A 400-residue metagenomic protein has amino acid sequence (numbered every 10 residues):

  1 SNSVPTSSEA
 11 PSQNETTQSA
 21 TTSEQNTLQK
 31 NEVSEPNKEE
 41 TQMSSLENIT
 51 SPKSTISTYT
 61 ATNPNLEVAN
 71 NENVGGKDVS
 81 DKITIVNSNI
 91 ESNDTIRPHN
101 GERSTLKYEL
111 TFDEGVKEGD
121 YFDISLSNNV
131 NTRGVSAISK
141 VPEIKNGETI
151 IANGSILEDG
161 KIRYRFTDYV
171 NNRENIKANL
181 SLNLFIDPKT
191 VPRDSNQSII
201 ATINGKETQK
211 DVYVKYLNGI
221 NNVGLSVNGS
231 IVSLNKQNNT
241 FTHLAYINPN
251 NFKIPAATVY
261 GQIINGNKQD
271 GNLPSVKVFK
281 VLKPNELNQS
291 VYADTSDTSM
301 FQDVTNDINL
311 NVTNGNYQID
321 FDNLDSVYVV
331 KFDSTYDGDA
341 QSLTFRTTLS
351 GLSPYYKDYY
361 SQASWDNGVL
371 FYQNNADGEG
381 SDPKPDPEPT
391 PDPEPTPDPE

Functional and structural regions predicted by a protein language model:
S7-E9, Q13-S44, N48, K53 (+2 more regions): Acidic, proline-/serine-/threonine-rich low-complexity intrinsically disordered repeat tracts
Q29, P36, E40-Q42, E47-V116 (+3 more regions): Serine/threonine-rich, low-complexity linker/repeat segments that form flexible spacers/stalks
S54-S57, A61-S88, N129-F166, Q262-N316: A surface/secretory-pathway sequence property marking extracellular, secreted, or lumenal proteins enriched
R103-K107, Y121, K161, N179 (+2 more regions): Intrinsic-disorder/low-complexity, polar/charged segments enriched in Ser/Thr/Lys/Arg/Asp/Glu/Gln
K117-I124, R133-A137, I254-Y260: Short, hydrophobic/aromatic beta-strand segments
Y164-K206, T313-S353: Low-complexity, intrinsically disordered segments enriched in Ser/Thr together with acidic residues
N288-P397: Hydrophilic extracytoplasmic domains
